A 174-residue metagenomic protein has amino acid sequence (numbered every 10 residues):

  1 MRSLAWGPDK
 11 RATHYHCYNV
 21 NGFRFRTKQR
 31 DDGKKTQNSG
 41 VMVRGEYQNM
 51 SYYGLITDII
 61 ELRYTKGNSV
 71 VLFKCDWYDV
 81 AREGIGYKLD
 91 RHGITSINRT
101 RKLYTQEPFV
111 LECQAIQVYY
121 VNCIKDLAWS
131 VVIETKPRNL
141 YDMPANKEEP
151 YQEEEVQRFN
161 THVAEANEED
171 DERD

Functional and structural regions predicted by a protein language model:
M1-D174: Conserved, well-ordered core segments of regulatory domains
